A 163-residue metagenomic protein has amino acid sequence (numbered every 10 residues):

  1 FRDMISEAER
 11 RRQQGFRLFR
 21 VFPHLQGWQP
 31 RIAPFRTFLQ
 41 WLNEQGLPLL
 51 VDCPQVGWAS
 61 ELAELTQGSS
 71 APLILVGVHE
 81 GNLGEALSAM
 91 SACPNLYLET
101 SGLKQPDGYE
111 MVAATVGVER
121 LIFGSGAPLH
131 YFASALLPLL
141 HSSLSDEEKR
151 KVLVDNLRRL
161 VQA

Functional and structural regions predicted by a protein language model:
F1-W28, A33, P106: Mid-domain alpha/beta scaffold segments of enzyme catalytic cores
A8-R11, E64-L65, A89, P138-S143: Short, aromatic/basic amphipathic alpha-helical patches
R11, F19, L42, L98 (+4 more regions): Conserved, mostly hydrophobic/aromatic
R17-L18, R31-I122: Catalytic pocket-lining loop regions of alpha/beta-barrel enzymes, especially the amidohydrolase/enolase/GH5 lineages
Q26, L129, R159: Active-site micro-motifs of SAM-dependent methyltransferase domains
G124-P128, F132: C-terminal active-site rim and adjoining tail of enzyme catalytic domains
A133-A163: Mid-to-C-terminal alpha-helical segments outside catalytic/metal-binding sites
